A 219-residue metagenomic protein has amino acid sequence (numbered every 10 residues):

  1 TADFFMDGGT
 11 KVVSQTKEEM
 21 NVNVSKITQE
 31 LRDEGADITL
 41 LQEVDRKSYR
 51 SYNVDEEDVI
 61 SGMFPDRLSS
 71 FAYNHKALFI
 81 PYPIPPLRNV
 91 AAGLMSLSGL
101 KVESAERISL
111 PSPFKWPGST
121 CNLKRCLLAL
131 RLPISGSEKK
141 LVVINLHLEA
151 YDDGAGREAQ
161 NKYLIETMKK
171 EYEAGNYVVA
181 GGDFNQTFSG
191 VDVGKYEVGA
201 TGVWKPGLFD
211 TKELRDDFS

Functional and structural regions predicted by a protein language model:
T1-D66, F71-P81, P86, A91: N-terminal, active-site-proximal structural segment of metallo-dependent hydrolase catalytic domains
T1-S14, E106-I108, K140-A150: Active-site-proximal beta-strand elements of phosphoester/diester hydrolases
T10-T16, V44-K47, P111-S119, H147-A155: Surface-exposed cleft-lining segments at the edges of enzyme active sites
Q42, L146, G181-D183: Active-site flanking residues adjacent to catalytic metal/cofactor-binding acidic residues
R46-Y49, A77-I80, K115, A150-G154 (+1 more regions): Active-site environment of divalent metal-dependent phosphoester hydrolases
S61-P65, R88-A105, L132-P133: Conserved beta strand-loop-helix elements of the APE1-like EEP
C121, R131-E158: Metal-dependent phosphoester/phosphodiester hydrolase catalytic core
V142, D152-S219: Metal-dependent phosphoesterases centered on the DNase I-like endonuclease/exonuclease/phosphatase
